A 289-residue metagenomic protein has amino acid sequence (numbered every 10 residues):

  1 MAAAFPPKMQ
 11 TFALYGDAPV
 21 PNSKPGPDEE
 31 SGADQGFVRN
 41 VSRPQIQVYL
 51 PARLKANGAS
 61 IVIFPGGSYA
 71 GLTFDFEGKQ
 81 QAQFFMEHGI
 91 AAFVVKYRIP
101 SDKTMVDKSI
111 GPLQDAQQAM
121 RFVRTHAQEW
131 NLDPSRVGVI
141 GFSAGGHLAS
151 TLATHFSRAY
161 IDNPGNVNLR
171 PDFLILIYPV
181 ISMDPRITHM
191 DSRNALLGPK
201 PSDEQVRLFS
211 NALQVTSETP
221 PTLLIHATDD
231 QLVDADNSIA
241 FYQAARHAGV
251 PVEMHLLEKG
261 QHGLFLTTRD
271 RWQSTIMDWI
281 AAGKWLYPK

Functional and structural regions predicted by a protein language model:
A3-K55: N-terminal cap/lid segment of alpha/beta-hydrolase-fold proteins
E29-A33, P179-Q214, P220: Mobile cap/lid helix-loop segments that gate and shape the active-site cleft of serine hydrolases
N57-G66: Short beta-strand element of the alpha/beta-hydrolase
L72-F74, G78-A82, V95-P134, L266-R271: Catalytic nucleophile-loop/oxyanion-hole region of alpha/beta-hydrolase and closely related hydrolase-like folds
Q118-T188, V206: Primarily recognizes the serine-hydrolase "nucleophile elbow" in alpha/beta-hydrolase and SGNH/GDSL folds
M183, D229-V233: Acidic catalytic loop of the alpha/beta-hydrolase fold
E218, L224-H226, D230: Short beta-strand/loop motif that positions the catalytic acidic residue of the alpha/beta-hydrolase fold
A235, I239-K289: C-terminal catalytic histidine-bearing segment of alpha/beta-hydrolase fold enzymes
